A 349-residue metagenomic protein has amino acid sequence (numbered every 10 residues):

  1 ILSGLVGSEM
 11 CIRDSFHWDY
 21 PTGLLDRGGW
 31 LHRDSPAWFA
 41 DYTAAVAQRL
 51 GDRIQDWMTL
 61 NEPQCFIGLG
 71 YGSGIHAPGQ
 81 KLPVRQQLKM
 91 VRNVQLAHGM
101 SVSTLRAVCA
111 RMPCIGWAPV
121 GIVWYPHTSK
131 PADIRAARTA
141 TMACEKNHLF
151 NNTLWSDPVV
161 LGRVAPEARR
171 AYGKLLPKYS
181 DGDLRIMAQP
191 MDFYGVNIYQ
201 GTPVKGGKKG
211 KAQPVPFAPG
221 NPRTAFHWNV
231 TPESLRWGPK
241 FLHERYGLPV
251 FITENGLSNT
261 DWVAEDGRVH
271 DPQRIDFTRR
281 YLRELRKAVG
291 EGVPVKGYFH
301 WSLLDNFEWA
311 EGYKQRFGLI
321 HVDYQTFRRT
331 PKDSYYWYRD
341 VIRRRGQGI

Functional and structural regions predicted by a protein language model:
I1-G7, I12: Single conserved hydrophobic/aromatic residue that forms the stacking wall/gate of nucleotide- or nucleobase-binding
S8-E9, G28-N61, Q95-V108, L175-I186 (+1 more regions): An active-site-proximal structural segment forming one wall of the substrate-binding cleft that immediately precedes
D14, V46, W57, H98 (+5 more regions): Conserved, mostly hydrophobic/aromatic
F16-R27, A47-K81, C114-I122, K296: Active-site groove signature of glycoside hydrolases
D19-P36, G68-R85, S129-I134, D261-H270 (+1 more regions): Surface-exposed, active-site-proximal loop segments in enzymatic domains
G72, K81-V84, E167-E265, H270-Q273 (+3 more regions): Glycoside hydrolase catalytic-domain groove-lining segments
A77-M112: Active-site neighborhood of glycoside hydrolase catalytic domains
R92, G99-T104, W117-S180, G201-T202 (+2 more regions): Glycan-recognition surfaces
